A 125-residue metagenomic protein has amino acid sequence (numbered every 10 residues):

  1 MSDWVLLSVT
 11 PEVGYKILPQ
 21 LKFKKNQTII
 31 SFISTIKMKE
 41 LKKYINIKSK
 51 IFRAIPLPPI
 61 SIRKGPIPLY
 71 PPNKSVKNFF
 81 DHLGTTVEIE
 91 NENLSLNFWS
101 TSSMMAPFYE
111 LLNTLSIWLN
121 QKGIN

Functional and structural regions predicted by a protein language model:
M1-L69, N73: Rossmann-like NAD(P)(H) cofactor-binding subdomain of soluble oxidoreductases
E40-K50, G65-W99, S103-N125: Internal alpha-helical scaffold of NAD(P)-dependent oxidoreductase catalytic cores
